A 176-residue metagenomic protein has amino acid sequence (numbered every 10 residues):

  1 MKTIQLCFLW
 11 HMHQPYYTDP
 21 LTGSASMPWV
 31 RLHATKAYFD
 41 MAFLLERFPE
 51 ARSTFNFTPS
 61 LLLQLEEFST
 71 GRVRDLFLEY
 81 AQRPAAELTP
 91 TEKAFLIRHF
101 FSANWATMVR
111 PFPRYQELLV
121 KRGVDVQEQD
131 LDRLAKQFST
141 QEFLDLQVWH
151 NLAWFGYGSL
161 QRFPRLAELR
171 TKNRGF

Functional and structural regions predicted by a protein language model:
M1-F176: Catalytic cores of glycan-processing enzymes that make or break glycosidic bonds
